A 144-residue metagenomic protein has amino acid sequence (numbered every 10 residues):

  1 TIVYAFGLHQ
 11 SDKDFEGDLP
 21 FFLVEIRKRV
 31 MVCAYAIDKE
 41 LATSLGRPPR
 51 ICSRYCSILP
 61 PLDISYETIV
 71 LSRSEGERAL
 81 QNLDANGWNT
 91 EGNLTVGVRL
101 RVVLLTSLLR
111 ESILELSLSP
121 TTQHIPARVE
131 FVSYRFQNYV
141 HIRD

Functional and structural regions predicted by a protein language model:
A5-E25, I37-D144: C-terminal transactivation domains of fungal Zn(2)-Cys(6)
R27-V30: A short, glycine/Asx- and small/polar-enriched loop/turn that sits immediately N-terminal to a beta-strand
